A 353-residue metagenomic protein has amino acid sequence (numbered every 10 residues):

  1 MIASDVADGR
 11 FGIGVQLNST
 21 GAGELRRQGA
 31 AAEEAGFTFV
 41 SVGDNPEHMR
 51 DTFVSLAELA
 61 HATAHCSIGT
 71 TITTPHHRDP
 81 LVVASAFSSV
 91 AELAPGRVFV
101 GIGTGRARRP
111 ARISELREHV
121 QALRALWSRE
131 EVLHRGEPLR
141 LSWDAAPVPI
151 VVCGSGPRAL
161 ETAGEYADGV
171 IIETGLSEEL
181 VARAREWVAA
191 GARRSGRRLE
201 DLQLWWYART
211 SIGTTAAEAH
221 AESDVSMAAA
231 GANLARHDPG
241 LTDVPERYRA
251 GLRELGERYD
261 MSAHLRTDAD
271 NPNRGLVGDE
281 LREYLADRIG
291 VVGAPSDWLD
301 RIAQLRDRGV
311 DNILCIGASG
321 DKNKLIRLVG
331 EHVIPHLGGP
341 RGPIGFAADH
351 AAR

Functional and structural regions predicted by a protein language model:
M1-T71, V148, I344-A352: N-terminal beta1-alpha1-beta2 module of alpha/beta enzyme domains
I2-A3, G29-E34, L56-S67, F87-V98 (+3 more regions): Acidic (Asp/Glu)-rich catalytic clusters
I2-D5, A111-L141, V181-D307, G339-R353: An alpha-helical appendage that flanks or caps ligand/catalytic pockets
F11-L17, V40-V42, S67-T71, V98-I102 (+4 more regions): Hydrophobic faces of well-ordered beta-strands that scaffold small-molecule active sites in alpha/beta enzyme cores
T20-A32, V82-A86, G154-T162, S223 (+1 more regions): Short, acidic/polar
A32, G36, L59, V90 (+7 more regions): Conserved, mostly hydrophobic/aromatic
F39-A62, T74, R106, T174-E178 (+1 more regions): Glycine-rich, proline-tolerant flexible connector loops at the mouths of alpha/beta enzymes
F53-T73, H77, L126, R193-R194 (+1 more regions): Alpha-helix-loop-beta-strand connector modules within alpha/beta enzyme cores
